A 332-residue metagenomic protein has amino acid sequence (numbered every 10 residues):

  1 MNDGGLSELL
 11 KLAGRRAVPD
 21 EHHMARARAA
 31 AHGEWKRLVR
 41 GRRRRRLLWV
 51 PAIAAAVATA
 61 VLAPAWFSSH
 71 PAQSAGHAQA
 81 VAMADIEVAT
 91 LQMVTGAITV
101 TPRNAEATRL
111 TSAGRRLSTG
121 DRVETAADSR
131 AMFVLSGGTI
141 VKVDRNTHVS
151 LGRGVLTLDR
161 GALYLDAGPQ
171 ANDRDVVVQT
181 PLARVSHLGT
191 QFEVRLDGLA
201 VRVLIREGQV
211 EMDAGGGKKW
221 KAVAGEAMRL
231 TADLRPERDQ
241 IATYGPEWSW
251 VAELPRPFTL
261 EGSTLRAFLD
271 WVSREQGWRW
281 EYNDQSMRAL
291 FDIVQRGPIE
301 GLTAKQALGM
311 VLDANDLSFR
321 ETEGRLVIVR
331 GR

Functional and structural regions predicted by a protein language model:
M1-H32: A short, acidic loop/turn at secondary-structure junctions
H22-W35, L47-A80: Single-pass transmembrane signal-anchor helices and their membrane-water interface zones
L38-R45: Short, Lys/Arg-rich N-terminal segment immediately upstream of the first membrane anchor
Q73-A105, T119-D121, A126-R130, R145-T147 (+3 more regions): Glycine- and acidic-residue-biased ligand/ion/polar-headgroup-sensing regions
I98-T108, R195, R235-R332: N-terminal export/assembly leaders
T99-A113, P169-P181, V185-S186, E193-W271: Short, polar/charged, low-complexity connector loops/linkers at domain or secondary-structure junctions
G114-R116, V149, S318-R320: Short, exposed beta-strand/loop patches in secreted or surface proteins that constitute
G138-K142: Membrane-embedded segments
